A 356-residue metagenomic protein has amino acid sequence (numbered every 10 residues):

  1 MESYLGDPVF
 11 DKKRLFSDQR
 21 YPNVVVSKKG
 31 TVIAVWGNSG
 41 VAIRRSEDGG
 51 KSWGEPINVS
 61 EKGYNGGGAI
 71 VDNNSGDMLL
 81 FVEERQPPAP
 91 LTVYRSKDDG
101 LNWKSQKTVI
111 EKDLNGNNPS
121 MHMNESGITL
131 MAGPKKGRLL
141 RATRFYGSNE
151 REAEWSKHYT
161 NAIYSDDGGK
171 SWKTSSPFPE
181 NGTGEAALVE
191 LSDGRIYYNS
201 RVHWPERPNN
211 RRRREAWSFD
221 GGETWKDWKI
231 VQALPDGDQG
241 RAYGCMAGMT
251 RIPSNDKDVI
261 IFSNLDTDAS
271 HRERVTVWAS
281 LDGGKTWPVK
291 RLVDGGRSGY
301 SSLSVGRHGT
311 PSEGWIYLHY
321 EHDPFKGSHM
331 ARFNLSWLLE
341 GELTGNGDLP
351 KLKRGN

Functional and structural regions predicted by a protein language model:
M1-N356: Asp-box/BNR beta-propeller blade signature and adjacent active/binding-site loops in extracellular glycan-interacting
